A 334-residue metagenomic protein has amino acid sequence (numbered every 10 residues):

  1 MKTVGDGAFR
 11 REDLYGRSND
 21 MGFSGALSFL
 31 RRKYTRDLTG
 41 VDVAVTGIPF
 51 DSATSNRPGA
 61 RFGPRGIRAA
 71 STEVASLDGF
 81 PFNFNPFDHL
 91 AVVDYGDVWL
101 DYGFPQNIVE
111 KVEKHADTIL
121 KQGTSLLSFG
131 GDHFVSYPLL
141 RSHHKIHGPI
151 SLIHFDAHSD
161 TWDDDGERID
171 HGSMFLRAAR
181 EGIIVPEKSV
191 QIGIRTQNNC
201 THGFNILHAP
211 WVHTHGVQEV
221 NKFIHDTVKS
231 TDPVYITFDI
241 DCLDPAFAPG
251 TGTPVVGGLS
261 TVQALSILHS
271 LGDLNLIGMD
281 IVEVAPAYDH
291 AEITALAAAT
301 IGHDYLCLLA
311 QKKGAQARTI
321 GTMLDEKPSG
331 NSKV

Functional and structural regions predicted by a protein language model:
K2-V334: Conserved alpha-helical scaffold segments that buttress catalytic/binding sites
